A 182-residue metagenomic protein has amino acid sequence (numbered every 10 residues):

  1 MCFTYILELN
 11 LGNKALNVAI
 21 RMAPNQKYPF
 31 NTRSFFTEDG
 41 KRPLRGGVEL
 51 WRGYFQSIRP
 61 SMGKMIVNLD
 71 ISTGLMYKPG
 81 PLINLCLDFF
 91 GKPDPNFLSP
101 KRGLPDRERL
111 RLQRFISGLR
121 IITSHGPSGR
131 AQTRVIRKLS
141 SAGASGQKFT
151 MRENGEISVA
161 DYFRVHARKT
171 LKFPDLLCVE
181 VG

Functional and structural regions predicted by a protein language model:
M1-G182: Argonaute/PIWI-family RNA-guided endonuclease scaffold
